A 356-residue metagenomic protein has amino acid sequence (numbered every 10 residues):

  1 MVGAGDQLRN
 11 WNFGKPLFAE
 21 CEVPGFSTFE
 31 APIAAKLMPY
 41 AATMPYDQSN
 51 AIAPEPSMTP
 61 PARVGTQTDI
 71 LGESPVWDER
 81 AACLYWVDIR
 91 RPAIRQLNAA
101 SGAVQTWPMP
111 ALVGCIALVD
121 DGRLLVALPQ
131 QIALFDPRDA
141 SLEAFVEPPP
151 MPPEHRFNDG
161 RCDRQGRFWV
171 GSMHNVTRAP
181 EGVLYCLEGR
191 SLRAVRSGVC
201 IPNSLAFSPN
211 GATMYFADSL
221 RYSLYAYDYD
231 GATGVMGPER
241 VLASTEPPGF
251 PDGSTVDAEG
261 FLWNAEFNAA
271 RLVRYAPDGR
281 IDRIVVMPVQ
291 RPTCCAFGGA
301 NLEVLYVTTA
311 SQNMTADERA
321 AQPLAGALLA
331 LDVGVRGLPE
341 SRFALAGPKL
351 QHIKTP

Functional and structural regions predicted by a protein language model:
P60-G65, G102-P108, E143-P150, S191-S197 (+2 more regions): A short beta-strand motif characteristic of beta-propeller blades
Q67-A81, M109-L125, M151-R167, V195-M214 (+3 more regions): Beta-rich, blade/repeat-based domains predominating in secreted/periplasmic proteins but also intracellular
D78-E79, L84-I89, L125-Q130, F168-R178 (+3 more regions): Conserved beta-strand positions in repeat-built beta-propeller and related beta-rich domains
A93-R95, Q131, V183-Y185, S223-Y225 (+2 more regions): A short loop-to-beta-strand structural motif that recurs across blades of beta-propeller domains
A99, D120-D121, P137-R138, Y185-R193 (+2 more regions): Flexible "stalk/tail and boundary" regions
S141-V195: Hydrophobic alpha-helical segments and helix pairs
Y227-G234, V333-G337: Short loop/turn segments immediately following beta-strands, especially the blade-tip and inter-blade linker loops
A300-P356: Blade-level signature of beta-propeller repeat domains, shared across WD40, Kelch, NHL, RCC1 and BNR/Asp-box propellers
